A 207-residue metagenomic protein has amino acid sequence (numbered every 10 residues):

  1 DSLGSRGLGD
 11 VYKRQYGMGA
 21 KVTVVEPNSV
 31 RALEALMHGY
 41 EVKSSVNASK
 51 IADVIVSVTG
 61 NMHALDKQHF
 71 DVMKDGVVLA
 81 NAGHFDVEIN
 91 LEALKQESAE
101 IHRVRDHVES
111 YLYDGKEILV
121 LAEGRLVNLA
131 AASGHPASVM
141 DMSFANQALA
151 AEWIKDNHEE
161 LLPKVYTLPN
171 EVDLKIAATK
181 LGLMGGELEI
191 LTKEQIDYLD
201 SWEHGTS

Functional and structural regions predicted by a protein language model:
D1-Y12: Single conserved hydrophobic/aromatic residue that forms the stacking wall/gate of nucleotide- or nucleobase-binding
D10-A52, S57-T59: Glycine-rich phosphate/diphosphate-binding loop of Rossmann-like nucleotide-binding domains
Y16-A20, M37-E41, V54, L149-E160 (+3 more regions): Generic secondary-structure signature for well-ordered alpha-helical cores
K21-T23, V54, V77-L79, E117-L119: Structural motif
S29-V30, N61-H63, H84-V87, I118 (+4 more regions): Short, glycine-/Ser/Thr-/acidic-enriched flexible segments
H38-L94, A99: Rossmann-like NAD(P)-binding element
L91-K193: Adenosine-phosphate binding glycine-rich loop
